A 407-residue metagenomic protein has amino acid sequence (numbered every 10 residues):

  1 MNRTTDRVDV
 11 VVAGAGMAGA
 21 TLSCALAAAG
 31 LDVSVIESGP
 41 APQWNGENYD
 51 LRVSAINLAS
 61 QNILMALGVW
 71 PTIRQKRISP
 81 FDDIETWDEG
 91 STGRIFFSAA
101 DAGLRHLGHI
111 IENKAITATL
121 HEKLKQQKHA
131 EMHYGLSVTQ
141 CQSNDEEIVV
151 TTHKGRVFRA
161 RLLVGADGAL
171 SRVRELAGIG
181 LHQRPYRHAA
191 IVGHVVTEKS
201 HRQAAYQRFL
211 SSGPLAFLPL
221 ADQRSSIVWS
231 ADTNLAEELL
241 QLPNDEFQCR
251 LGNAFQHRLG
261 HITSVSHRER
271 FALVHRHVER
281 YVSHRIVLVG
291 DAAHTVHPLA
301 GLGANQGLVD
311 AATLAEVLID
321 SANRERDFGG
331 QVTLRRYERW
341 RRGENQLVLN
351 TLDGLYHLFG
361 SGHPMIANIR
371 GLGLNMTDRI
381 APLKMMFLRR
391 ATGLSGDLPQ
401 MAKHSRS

Functional and structural regions predicted by a protein language model:
T5-R7, P71, R77-L176, Q183-A189: Conserved N-terminal helical subregion
D9-V35: N-terminal Rossmann-like FAD-binding beta1-loop-alpha1 element of flavoenzymes
A27-Y49: Glycine-rich FAD pyrophosphate-binding loop
D50-R74: N-terminal glycine-rich dinucleotide-binding loop that anchors FAD/FMN and/or NAD(P) in oxidoreductases
L64, E147-V149, V157, L162-R268 (+2 more regions): Conserved FAD-binding catalytic core of PHBH/FMO-like flavoproteins
E237-V332: FAD/FMN-dependent oxidoreductases across multiple families
E316-S407: C-terminal helical "tail/cap" subdomain of flavin- and related membrane-associated enzymes
